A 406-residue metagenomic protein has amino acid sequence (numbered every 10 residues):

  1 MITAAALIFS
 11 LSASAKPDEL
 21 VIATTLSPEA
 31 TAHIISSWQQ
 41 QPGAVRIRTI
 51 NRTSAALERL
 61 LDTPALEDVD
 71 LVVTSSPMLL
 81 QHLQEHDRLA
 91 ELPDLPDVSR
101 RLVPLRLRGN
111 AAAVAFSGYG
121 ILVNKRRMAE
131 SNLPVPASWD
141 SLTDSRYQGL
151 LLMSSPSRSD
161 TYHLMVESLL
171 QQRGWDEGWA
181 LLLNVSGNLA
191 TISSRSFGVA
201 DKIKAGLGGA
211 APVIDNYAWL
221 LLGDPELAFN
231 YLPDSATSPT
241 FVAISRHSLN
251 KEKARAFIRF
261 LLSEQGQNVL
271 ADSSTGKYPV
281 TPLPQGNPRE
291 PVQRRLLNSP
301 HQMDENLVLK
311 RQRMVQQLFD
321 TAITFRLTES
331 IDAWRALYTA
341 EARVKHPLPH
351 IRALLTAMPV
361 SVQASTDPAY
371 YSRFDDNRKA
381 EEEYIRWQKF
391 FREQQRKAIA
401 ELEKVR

Functional and structural regions predicted by a protein language model:
K16-Q81: Early extracytoplasmic/lumenal segment of secretory-pathway proteins
A32, D68-V69, S75-S193, G198-L207: Extracytoplasmic ligand-binding site segments that recognize negatively charged/polar headgroups
M78-H82, K204, G208-E226: A ligand-binding cleft/hinge motif common to bilobed small-molecule-binding domains
S99-V103, S117, L181-V185, G223-N250: Periplasmic-binding protein-like
L122-R127, T237-K253, V269-L270: A bilobed periplasmic-binding-protein/Venus flytrap-type ligand-binding module shared by bacterial periplasmic
M153-S154, F260-P282: Periplasmic-binding protein-like
G276-T339, R343-H346, H350-A353: Long, aromatic- and glycine/proline-rich binding clefts that accommodate carbohydrate-like moieties
S330-R406: C-terminal non-catalytic accessory extensions
